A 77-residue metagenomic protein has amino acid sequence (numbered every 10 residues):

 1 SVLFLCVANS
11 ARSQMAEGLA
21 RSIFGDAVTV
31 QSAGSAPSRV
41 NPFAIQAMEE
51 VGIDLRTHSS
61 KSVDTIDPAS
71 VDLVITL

Functional and structural regions predicted by a protein language model:
S1-D67: Conserved active-site segments centered on acidic
I66-L77: Mid-chain, well-packed structural core segment of small domains
